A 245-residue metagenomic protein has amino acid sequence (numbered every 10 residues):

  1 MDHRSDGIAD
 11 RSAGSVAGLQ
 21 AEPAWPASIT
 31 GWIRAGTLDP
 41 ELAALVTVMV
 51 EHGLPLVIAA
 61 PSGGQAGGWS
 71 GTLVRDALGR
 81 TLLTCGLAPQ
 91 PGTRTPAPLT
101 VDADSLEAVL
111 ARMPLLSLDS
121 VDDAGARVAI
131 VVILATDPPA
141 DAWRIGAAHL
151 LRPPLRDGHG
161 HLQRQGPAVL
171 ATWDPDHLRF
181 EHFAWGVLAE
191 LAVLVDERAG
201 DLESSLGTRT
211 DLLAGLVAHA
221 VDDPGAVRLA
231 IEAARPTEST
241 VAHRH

Functional and structural regions predicted by a protein language model:
M1-P55: P-loop NTP-binding catalytic core
R11, P153-H245: NTP-binding/hydrolysis catalytic cores, primarily Walker-type P-loop NTPases
A21, G31, A35, A59-S62 (+2 more regions): Glycine- and other small-residue-rich loops at beta-strand/loop junctions that grip anionic moieties
W25, L38-L42, L54, W69 (+5 more regions): Helical mechanochemical/support elements of P-loop NTPase systems and associated helical scaffolds
T37, T47-E51, V74, L78 (+3 more regions): Signal for well-folded cores of large energy- and translation-related assemblies
V46, L54-L87: Glycine-rich phosphate-binding P-loop
G68-S70, D76, A88-G146: Conserved P-loop NTPase nucleotide-binding/switch module
R144-P154: A glycine-rich beta-turn/hairpin centered on an aromatic-Pro dipeptide
